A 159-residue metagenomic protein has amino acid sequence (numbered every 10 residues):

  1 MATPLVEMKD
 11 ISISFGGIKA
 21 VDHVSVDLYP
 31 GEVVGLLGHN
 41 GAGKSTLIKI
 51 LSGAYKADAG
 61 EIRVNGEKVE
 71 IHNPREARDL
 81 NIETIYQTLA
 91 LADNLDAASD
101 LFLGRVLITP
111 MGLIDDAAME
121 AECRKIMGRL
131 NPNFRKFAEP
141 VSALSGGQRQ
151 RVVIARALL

Functional and structural regions predicted by a protein language model:
M1-L159: Glycine-rich phosphate-binding loops of nucleotide-dependent enzymes
